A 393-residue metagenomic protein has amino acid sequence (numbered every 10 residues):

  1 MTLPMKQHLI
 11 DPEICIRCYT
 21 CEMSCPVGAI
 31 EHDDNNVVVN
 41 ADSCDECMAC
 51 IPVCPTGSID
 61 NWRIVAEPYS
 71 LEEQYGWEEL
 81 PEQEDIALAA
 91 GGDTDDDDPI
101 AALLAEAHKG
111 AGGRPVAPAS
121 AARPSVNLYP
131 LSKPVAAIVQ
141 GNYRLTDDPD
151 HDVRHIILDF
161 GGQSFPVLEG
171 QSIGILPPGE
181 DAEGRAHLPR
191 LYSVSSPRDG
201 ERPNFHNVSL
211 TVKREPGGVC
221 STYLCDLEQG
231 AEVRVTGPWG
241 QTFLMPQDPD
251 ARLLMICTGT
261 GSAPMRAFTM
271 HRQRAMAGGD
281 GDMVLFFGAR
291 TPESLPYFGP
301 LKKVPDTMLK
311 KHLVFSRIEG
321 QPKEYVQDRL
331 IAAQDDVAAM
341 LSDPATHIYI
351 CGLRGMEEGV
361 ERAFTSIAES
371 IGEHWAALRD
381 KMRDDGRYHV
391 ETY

Functional and structural regions predicted by a protein language model:
M1-Q7, E13, D42-R114: Flanking helices and flexible, charged tails adjoining ferredoxin-like Fe-S electron-transfer domains in multi-subunit
H32-D45: Short linker/helix segments within small regulatory modules
A41, L131-I138, P149-H151, R234 (+2 more regions): Reductase modules of NAD(P)H-dependent flavoproteins
P81-V153: Flexible inter-domain linker/hinge segments
D95-A121, L191-Y192, R198, H206-Q229 (+10 more regions): Helix-rich terminal scaffold detector
P124-A136, Q140-Q229: Ferredoxin-reductase
G174, R234-T236: Hydrophobic beta-strand signal
